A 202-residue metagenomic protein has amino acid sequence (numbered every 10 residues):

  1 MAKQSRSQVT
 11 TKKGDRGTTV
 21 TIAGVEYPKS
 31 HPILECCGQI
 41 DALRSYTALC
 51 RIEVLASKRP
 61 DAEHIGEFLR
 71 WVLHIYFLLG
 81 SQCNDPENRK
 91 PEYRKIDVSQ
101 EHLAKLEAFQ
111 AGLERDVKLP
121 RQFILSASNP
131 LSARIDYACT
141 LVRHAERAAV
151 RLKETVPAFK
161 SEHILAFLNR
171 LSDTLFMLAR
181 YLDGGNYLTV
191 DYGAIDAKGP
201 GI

Functional and structural regions predicted by a protein language model:
M1-I202: Phosphate/pyrophosphate-binding loop motifs in nucleotide- or prenyl diphosphate-using proteins
